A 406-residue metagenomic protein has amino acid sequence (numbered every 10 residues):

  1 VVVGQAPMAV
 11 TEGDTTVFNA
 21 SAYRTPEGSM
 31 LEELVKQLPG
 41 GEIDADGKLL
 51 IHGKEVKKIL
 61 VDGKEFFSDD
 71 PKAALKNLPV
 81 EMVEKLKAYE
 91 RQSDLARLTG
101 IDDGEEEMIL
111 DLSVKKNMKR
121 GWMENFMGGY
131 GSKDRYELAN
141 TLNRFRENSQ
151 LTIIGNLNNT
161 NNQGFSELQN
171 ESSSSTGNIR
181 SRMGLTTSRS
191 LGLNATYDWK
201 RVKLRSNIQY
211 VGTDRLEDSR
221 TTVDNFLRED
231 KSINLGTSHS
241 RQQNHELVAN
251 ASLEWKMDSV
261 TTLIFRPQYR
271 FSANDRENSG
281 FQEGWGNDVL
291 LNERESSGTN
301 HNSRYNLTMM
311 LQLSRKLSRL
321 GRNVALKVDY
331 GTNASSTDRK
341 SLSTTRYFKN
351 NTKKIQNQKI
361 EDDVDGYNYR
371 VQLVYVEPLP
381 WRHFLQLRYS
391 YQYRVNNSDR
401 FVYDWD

Functional and structural regions predicted by a protein language model:
Q5-S279, S296-D338, Y369-N397: Membrane-proximal, glycine/serine-rich, low-complexity loop/turn segments characteristic of large bacterial
N225-N234, S279, G284-S296, T345-T352 (+1 more regions): Solvent-exposed, glycine/polar-rich loop segments of beta-barrel outer-membrane systems
R339-T345, V402-D404: Solvent-exposed loop/turn elements at secondary-structure boundaries
I355-I360, N368-Y375, S398-D406: Long, K/E/R/D-enriched contiguous segments that form extended
